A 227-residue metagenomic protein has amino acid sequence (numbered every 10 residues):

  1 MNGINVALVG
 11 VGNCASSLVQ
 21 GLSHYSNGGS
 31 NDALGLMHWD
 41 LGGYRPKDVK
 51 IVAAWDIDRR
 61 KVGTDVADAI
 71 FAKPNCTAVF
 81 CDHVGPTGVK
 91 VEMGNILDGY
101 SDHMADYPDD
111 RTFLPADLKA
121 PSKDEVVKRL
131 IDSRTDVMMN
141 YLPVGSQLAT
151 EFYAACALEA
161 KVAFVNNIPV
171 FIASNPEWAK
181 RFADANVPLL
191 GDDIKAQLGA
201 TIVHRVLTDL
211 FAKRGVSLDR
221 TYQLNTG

Functional and structural regions predicted by a protein language model:
M1-Y153, E159: N-terminal glycine-/serine-/threonine-rich beta1-alpha1-beta2 phosphate-ribose binding loop of Rossmann-like
V9, L190-G227: Conserved anion/nucleotide-ligand pocket segment
G10-S16, P143-L148, I168-S174, K195-T201: Gly/Ser/Thr-rich loops at beta-strand to alpha-helix junctions that form or flank small-molecule/cofactor-binding
C14-L22, E177-R181, V206: Alpha-helical scaffold elements adjacent to nucleotide-binding pockets in ATP/GTP-utilizing enzyme cores
I51, V137, R181-F182, L189-D192 (+1 more regions): Catalytic cores and adjacent flexible loops of soluble metabolic enzymes that perform enolate/carbanion chemistry on
F71, F182-A185, T208-L210: Short, hinge-like loop/turn segments at secondary-structure boundaries
D136, A163, P188, S217: Residue-level detector of anion-binding/catalytic polar loops
V144-E159, N167-P188: Rossmann-fold NAD(P)-binding glycine/threonine-rich loop
